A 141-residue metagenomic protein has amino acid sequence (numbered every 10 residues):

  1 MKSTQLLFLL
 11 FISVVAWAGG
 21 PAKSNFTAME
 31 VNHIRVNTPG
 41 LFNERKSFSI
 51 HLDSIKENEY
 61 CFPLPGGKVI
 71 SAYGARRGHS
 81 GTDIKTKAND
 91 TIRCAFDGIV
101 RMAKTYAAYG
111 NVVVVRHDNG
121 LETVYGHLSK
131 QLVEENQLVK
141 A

Functional and structural regions predicted by a protein language model:
K2-L6, V15-A75: Polar/charged, compositionally biased leader and regulatory segments
G19, G81-D83, H127: Short acidic, glycine/proline-rich loop/turn micro-motifs
I55-C61, G74-T105: Short, glycine/small-residue-enriched coil/turn segments at secondary-structure junctions
A95-L132, Q137: Zn2+-dependent peptidoglycan hydrolase active-site motif and core
